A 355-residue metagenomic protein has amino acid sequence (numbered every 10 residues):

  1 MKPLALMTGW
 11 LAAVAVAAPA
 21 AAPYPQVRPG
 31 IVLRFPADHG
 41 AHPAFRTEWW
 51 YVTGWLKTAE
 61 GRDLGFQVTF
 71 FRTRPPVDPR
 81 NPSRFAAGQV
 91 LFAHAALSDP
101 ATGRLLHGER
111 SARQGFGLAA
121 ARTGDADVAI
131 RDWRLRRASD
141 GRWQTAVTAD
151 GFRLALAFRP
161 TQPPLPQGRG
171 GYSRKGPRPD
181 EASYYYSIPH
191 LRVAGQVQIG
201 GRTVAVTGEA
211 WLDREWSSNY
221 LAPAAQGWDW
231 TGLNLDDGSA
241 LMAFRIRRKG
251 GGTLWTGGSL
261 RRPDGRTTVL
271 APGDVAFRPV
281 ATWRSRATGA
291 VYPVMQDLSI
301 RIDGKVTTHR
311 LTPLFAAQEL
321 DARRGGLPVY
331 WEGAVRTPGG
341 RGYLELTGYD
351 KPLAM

Functional and structural regions predicted by a protein language model:
A5-A15: Bacterial N-terminal signal peptides
P19-M355: Structured soluble/peripheral alpha/beta segments that form catalytic or ligand/cofactor-binding pockets
